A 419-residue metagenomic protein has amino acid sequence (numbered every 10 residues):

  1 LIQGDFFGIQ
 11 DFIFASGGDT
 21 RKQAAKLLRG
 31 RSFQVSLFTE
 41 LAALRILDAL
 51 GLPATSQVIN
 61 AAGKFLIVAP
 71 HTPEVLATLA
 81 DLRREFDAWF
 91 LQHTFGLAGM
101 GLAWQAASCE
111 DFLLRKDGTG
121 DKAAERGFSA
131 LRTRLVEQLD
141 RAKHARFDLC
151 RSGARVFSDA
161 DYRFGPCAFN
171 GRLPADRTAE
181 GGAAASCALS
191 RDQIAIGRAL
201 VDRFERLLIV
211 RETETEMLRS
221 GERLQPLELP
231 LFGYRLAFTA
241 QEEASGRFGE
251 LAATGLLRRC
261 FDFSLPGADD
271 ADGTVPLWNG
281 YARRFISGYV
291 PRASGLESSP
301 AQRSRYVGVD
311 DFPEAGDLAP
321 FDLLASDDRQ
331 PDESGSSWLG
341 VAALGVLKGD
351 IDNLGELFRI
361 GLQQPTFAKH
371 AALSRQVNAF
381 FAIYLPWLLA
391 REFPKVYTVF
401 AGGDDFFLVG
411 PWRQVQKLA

Functional and structural regions predicted by a protein language model:
L1-A419: Regulatory/sensor and coupling segments of signal-transduction and defense proteins
